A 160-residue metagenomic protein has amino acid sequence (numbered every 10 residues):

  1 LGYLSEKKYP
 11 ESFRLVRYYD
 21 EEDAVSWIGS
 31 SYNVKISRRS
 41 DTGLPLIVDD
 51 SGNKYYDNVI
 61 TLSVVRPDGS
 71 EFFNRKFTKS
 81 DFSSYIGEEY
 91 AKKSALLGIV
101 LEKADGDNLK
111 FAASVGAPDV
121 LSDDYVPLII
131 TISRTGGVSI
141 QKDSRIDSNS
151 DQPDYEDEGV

Functional and structural regions predicted by a protein language model:
G2-L96: Surface-exposed acidic loop/strand-edge motifs in secreted or periplasmic proteins that form small linear binding
I28-S31, R66-S70, A104-K110, S133-G136: Short, solvent-exposed coil/turn segments at beta-strand boundaries
R38, R66, T78, A113-A117 (+2 more regions): A mature extracytoplasmic/lumenal domain signature
N58-R66, V126-G136: Beta-propeller blade signature
E71-R75, D124-L128, S139-Q141: Short beta-strand segments
S84-I86, S122-D123, N149-E156: A short, polar/proline- and glycine-enriched secondary-structure boundary/capping micro-motif
Y85-P127, I132-S133: Acidic, glycine-rich flexible loop segments
G136-V160: Short, low-complexity, Pro/Ser/Thr/Gly-rich segments in the mature regions of secreted, periplasmic
